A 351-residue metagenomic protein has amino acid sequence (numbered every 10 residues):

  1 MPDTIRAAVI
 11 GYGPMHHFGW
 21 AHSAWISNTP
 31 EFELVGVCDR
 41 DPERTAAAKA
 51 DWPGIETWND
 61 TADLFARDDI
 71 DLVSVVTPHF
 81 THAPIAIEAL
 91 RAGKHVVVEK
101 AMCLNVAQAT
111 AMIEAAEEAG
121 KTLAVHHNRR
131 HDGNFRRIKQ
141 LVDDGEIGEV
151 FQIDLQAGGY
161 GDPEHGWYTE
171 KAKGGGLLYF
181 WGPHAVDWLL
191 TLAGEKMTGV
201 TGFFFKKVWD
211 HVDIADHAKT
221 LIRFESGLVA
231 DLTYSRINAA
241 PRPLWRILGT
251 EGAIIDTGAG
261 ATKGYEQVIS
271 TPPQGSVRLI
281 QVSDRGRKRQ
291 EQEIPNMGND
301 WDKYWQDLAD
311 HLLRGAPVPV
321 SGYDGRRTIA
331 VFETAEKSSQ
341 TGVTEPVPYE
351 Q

Functional and structural regions predicted by a protein language model:
M1-T4, L72-S74, K121, I269-S270 (+1 more regions): C-terminal helix-rich "cap/oligomerization" subdomain common to oxidoreductases
M1-W52: N-terminal Rossmann-like dinucleotide-binding module
G13-H17, R129-V212, G342: Predominantly a Rossmann-like dinucleotide-binding segment in NAD(P)-dependent oxidoreductases
F32-G36, D71-V73, L177: Short active-site oxyanion
G54-T61: Conserved SAM-binding strand-loop segment of SAM-dependent methyltransferases
L72, P78-H79, A83-R130, G145: Beta-strand-loop-alpha-helix segment that lines the small-molecule cofactor/substrate pocket of alpha/beta enzymes
E114-K121, R136-V150, G249, A253: Basic phosphate/pyrophosphate-binding loop/patch that engages nucleotide-derived ligands
F180, V186-V268, P295, D300-V318 (+1 more regions): Contiguous beta-strand/loop segments that form the cofactor/metal-binding neighborhood of enzyme cores
